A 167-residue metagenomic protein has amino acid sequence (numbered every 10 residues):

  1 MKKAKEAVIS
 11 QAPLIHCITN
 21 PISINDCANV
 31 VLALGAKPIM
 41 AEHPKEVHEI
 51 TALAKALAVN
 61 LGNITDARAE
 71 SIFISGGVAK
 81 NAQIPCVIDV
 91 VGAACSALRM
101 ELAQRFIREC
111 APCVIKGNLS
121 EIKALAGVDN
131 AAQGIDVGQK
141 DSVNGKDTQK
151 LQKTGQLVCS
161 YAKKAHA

Functional and structural regions predicted by a protein language model:
M1-I74, V78-K80, T154-A167: Small-residue (G/A/S/T)-rich helix-start motifs and N-terminal tracts that mark the onset
P13, L32-A33, L57-G62, V87-V91 (+1 more regions): Short, basic, glycine/proline-bearing loop/turn elements
C17, I39-A41, C86-V90, V114-N118 (+1 more regions): General beta-strand structural signal in soluble alpha/beta enzymes
A36-P38, G92-C95, D147-Q149: A short linear-motif detector with a strong N-terminal bias
A56, V78-C86, I122-G134: Hydrophobic transmembrane alpha-helix bundles
N60, R68-G117: Glycine/small-residue-rich loop that forms an oxyanion/phosphate-binding "nest" at active or ligand-binding sites
I64-T65, A94, I122-K123: Glycine-rich nucleotide phosphate-binding loop and flanking beta-alpha elements of Rossmann-like dinucleotide-binding
A97-A167: Conserved phosphate/ATP/ADP-binding segment of small-molecule kinases
